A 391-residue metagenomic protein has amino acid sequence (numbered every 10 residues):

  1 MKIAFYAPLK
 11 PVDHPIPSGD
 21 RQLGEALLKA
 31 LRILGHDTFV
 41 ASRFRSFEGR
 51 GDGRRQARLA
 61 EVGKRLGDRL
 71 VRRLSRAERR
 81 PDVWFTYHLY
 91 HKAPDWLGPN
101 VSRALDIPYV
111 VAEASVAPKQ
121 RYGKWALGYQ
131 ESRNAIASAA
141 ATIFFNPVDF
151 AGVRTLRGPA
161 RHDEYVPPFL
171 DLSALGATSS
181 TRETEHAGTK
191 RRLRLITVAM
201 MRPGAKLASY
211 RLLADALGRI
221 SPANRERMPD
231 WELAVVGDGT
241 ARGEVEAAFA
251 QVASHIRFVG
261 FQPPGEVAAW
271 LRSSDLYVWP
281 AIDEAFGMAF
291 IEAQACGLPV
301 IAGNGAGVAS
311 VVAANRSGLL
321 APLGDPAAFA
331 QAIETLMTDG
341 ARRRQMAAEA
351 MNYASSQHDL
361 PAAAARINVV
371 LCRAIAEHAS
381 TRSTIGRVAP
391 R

Functional and structural regions predicted by a protein language model:
R133, A137-S180, K190, R194-M200: Donor nucleotide-sugar binding/catalytic pocket of nucleotide-sugar-dependent glycosyltransferases
H186-A208, A214-G218, A234: Conserved donor-binding/catalytic core segment of Leloir-type glycosyltransferases
M228, G243-G265: Nucleotide-activated donor-binding/catalytic signature segment of Leloir-type glycosyltransferases, i.e., the conserved
F261-Q262, A269-S274: Short alpha-helical donor nucleotide-sugar binding micro-motif in glycosyltransferases
I282: Aromatic "clamp/platform" in nucleotide-sugar-dependent glycosyltransferases that forms part of the donor/acceptor
P299-A302: Short hydrophobic beta-strand element within catalytic cores of glycosyltransferases and related nucleotide-activated
A314-N315, L319-P326, T335-A341: Conserved acidic donor-binding segment of nucleotide-sugar-dependent glycosyltransferases
A328, T335, R342-S356, A363-R366: A short, well-ordered alpha-helix in the C-terminal region of glycosyltransferases
